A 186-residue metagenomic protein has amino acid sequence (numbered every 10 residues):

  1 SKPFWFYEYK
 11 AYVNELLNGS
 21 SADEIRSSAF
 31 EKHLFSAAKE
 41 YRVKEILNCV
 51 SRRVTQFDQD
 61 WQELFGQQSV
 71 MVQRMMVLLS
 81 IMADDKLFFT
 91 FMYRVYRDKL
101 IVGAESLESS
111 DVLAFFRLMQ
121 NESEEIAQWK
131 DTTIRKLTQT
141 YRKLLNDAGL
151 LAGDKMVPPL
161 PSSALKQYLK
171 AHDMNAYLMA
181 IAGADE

Functional and structural regions predicted by a protein language model:
S1-M75: Eukaryotic partner-binding/assembly regions in large regulatory complexes
K2, E15, G19, M82 (+3 more regions): Leucine-rich, amphipathic alpha-helical/linker segments
Y9, F88-F89, S109: Short, leucine-enriched amphipathic alpha-helices that occur as contiguous helical runs
R53-Q56, R94, D98, V102 (+2 more regions): Amphipathic alpha-helical interaction surfaces
M76-L79, A83-E105: Positively charged, polyanion-binding regions of nucleic-acid-associated proteins
S80, L100-L107, E125-T133, A152-G153: Short acidic, glycine/proline-enriched loop segments that cap or flank alpha-helices
E108-E122: DNA-recognition alpha helix
A127-E186: Accessory, usually C-terminal, subdomains that scaffold auxiliary metal cofactors
